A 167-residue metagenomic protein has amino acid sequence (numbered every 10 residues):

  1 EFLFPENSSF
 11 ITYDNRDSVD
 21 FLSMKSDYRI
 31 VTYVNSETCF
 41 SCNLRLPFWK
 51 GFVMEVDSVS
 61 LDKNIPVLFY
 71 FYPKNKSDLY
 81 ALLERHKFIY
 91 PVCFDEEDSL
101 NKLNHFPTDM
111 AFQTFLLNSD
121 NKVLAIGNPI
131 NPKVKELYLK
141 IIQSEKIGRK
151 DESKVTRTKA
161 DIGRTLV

Functional and structural regions predicted by a protein language model:
E1-D27, S144-V167: Non-globular targeting/processing and membrane-anchoring segments
D17-F52: Short active-site neighborhood of thiol/selenol oxidoreductases, capturing the structured segment around
K25, D62-N64, D109: Extracytoplasmic
D27-Y28, L44, L83-H86, V92-F94 (+2 more regions): Non-catalytic interaction surface on structured domains
V31-N35, L68-F71, D95: Conserved beta-strand segments of the P-loop GTPase G domain that flank and frequently precede/overlap
T38, N43-R85, L100-K102: Structural microenvironment flanking redox-active thiols in thiol-disulfide oxidoreductases
Y80-F112: Short, internal strand/loop/helix patches that form the active-site neighborhood or redox-interaction surface
A111, L116-V167: Thiol-/selenol-based redox modules, centered on thioredoxin-like and closely related oxidoreductase domains
